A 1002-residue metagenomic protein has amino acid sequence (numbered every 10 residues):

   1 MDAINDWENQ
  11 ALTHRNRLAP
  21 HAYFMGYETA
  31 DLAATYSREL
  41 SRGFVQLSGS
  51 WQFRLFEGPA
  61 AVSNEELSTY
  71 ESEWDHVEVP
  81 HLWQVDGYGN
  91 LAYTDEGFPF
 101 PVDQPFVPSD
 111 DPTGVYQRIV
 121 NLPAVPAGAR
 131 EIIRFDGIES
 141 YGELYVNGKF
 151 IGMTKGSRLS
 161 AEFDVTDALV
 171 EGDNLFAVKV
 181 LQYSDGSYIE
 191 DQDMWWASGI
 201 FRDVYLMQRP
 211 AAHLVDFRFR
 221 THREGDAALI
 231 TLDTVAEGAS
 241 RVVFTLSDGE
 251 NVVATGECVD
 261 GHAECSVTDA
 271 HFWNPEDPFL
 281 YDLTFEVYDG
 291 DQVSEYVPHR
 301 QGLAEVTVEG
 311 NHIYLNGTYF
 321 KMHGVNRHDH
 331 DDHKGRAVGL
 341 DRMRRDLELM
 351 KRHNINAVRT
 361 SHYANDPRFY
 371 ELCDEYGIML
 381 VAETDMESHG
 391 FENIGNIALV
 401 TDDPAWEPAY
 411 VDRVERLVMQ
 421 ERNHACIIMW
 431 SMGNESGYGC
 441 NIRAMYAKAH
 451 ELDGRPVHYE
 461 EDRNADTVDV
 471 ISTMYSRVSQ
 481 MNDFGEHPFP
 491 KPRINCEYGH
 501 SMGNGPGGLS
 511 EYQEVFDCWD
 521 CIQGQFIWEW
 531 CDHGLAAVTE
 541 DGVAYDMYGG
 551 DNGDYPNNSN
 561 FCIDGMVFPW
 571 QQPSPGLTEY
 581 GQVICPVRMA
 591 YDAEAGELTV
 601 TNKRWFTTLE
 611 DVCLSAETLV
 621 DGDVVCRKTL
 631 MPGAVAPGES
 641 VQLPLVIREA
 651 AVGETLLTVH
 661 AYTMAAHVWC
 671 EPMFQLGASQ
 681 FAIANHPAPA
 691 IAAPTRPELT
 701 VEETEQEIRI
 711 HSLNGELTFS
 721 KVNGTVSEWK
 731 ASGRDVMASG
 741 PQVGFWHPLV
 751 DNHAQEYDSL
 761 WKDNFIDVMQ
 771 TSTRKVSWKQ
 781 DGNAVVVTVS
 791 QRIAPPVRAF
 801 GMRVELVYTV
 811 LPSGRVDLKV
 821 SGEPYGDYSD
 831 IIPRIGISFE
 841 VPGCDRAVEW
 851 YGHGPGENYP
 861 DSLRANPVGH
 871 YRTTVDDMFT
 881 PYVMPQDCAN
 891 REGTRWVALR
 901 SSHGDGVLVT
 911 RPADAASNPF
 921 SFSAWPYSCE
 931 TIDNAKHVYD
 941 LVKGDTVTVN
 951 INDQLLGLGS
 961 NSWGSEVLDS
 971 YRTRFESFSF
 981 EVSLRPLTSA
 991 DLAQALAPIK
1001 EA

Functional and structural regions predicted by a protein language model:
M1-E39, V79, T94, Y188 (+3 more regions): Extended substrate-binding grooves/exosites of carbohydrate-active enzymes
D2-E8, L12-R17, S37-R38, Q52-F56 (+7 more regions): Accessory beta-strand-rich segments of carbohydrate-active enzymes
D2-G26, Y36-R38, I151-G152, L175-Q208 (+5 more regions): Glycine/proline-rich low-complexity spacer/linker segments in large multi-domain proteins
L82-V85, N90, G97-F106, K155-S157 (+9 more regions): An acidic-aromatic loop/edge-strand motif
Q84-G87, T94, G137, Q182 (+4 more regions): Beta-strand/loop-rich accessory regions of lumenal/periplasmic or secreted enzymes, predominantly carbohydrate-active
D167-D173, D233-E309, A651-E703: Extended acidic/polar, glycine-enriched regions that form or flank non-catalytic beta-rich accessory modules
A211-G238, S574-V612, A692-Q706, V820: Surface beta-strand/loop "capping" patches
D260-D269, G622-V652: Intrinsically disordered, low-complexity Pro/Gly/Ser/Thr-rich segments with frequent PxxP/GP/PP motifs and embedded
